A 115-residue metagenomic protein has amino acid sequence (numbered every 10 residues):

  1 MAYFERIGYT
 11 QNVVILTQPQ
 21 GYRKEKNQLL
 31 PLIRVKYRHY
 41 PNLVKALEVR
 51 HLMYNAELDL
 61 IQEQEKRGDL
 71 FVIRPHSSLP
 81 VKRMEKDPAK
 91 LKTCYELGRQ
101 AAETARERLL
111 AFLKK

Functional and structural regions predicted by a protein language model:
M1-K115: Patatin-like phospholipase
